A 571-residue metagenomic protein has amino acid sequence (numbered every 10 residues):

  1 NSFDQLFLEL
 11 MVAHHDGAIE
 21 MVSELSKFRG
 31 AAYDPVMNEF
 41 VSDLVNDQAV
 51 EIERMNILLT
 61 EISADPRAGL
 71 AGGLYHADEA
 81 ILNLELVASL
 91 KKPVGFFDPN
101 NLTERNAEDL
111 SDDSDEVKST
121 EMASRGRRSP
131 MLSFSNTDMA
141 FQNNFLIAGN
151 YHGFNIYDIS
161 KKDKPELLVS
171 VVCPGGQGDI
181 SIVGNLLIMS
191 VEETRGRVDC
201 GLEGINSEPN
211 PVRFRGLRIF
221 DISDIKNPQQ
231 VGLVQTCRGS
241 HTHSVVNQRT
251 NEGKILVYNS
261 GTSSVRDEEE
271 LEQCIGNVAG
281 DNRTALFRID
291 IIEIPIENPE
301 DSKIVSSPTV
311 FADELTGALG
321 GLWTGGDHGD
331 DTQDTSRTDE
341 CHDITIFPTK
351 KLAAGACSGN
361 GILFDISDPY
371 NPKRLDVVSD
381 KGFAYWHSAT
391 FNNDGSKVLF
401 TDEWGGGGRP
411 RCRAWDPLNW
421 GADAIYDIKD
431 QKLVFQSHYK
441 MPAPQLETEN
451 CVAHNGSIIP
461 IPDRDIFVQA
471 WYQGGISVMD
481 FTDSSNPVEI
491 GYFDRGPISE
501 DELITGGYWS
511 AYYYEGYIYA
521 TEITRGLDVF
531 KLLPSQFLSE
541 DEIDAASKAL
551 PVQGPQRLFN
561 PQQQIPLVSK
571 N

Functional and structural regions predicted by a protein language model:
N1-S63: All-alpha RGS (Regulator of G-protein Signaling) helical domain and cognate RGS-like helical scaffolds
A64-N571: Feature marking well-ordered beta-strand scaffolds used for ligand recognition
